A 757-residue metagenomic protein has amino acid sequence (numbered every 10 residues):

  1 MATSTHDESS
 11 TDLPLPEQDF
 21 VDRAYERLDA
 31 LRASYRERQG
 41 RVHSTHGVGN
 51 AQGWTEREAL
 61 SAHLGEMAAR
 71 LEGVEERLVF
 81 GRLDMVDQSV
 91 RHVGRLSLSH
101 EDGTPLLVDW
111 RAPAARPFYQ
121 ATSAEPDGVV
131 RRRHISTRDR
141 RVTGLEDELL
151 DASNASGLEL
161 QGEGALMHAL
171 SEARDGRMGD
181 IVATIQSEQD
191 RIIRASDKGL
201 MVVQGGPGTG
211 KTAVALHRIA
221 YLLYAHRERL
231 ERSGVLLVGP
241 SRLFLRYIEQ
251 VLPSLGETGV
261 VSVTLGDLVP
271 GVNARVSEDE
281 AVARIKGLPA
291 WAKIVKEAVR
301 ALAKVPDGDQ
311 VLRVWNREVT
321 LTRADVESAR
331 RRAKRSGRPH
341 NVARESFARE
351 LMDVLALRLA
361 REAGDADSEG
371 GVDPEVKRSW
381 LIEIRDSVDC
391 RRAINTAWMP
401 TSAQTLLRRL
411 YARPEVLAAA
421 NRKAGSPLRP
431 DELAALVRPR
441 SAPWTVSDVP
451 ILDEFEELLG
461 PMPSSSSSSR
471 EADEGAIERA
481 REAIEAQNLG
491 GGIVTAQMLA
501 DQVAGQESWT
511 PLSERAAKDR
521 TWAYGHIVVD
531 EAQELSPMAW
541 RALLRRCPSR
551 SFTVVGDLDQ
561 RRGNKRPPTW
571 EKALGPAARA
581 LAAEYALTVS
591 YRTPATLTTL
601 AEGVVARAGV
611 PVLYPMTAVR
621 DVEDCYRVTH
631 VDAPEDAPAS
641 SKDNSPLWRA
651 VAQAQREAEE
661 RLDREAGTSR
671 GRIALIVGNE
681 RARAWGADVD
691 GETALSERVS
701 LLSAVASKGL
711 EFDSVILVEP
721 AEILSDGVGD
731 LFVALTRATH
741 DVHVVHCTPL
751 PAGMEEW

Functional and structural regions predicted by a protein language model:
M1-V182, Q186-R191: Extended, charged low-complexity regulatory segments
A2-R38, H46, E76, R138 (+7 more regions): P-loop NTPase Walker
S34-E37, R41, R77, D151 (+7 more regions): Intrinsically disordered or highly flexible coil/loop and linker segments, enriched in small and charged/polar residues
E146, A324-H526, L535-W540: Conserved helicase NTPase catalytic core signature
S171, G234, V238, E278-P289 (+7 more regions): Hydrophobic alpha-helical scaffolding
R177, I181, K211-A215, W291 (+4 more regions): Phosphate/oxyanion-binding active-site loops and adjacent basic polyanion-contact surfaces
E228, S233, R242-P270, A274-K286 (+4 more regions): Conserved helicase motor core of SF1/SF2 NTP-dependent helicases
E278-L359: ATP-hydrolysis module of ASCE/P-loop NTPase motor domains, specifically the Walker B Asp-Glu catalytic pair
